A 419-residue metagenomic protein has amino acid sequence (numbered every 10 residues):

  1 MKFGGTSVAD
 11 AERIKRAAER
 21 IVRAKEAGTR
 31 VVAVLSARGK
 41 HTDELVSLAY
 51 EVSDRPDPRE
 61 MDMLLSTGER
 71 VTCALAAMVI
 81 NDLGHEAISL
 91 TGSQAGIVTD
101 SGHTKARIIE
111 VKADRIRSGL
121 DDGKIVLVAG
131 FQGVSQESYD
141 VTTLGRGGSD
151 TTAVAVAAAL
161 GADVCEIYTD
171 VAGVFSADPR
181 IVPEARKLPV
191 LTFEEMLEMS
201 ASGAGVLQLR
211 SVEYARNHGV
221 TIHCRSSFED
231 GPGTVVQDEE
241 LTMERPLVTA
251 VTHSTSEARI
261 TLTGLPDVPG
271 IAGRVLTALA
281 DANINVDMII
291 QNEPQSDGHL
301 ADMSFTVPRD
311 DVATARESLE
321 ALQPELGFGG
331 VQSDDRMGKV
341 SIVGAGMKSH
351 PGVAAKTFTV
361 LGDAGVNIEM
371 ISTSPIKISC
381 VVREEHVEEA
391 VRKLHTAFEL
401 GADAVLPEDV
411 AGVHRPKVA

Functional and structural regions predicted by a protein language model:
M1-V212, V382-R383, A402, D409-A419: Nucleotide/pyrophosphate-binding catalytic subdomain
T6, T29, T42, S66-T67 (+19 more regions): Residue-identity detector for threonine
A27, L83, H218, A282 (+1 more regions): Conserved dinucleotide-binding and phosphotransfer motif residues
T29-A33, D62-M63, E86-I88, R117-S118 (+15 more regions): Structural motif
Y50, D54, H85, G219-H223 (+2 more regions): Non-catalytic alpha-helical coupling and interface elements of nucleotide-dependent molecular machines and regulators
F228: Active-site phosphate/pyrophosphate-binding segments
P232-A419: A conserved regulatory-domain signal marking ACT and ACT-like small-molecule sensing domains and adjacent regulatory
